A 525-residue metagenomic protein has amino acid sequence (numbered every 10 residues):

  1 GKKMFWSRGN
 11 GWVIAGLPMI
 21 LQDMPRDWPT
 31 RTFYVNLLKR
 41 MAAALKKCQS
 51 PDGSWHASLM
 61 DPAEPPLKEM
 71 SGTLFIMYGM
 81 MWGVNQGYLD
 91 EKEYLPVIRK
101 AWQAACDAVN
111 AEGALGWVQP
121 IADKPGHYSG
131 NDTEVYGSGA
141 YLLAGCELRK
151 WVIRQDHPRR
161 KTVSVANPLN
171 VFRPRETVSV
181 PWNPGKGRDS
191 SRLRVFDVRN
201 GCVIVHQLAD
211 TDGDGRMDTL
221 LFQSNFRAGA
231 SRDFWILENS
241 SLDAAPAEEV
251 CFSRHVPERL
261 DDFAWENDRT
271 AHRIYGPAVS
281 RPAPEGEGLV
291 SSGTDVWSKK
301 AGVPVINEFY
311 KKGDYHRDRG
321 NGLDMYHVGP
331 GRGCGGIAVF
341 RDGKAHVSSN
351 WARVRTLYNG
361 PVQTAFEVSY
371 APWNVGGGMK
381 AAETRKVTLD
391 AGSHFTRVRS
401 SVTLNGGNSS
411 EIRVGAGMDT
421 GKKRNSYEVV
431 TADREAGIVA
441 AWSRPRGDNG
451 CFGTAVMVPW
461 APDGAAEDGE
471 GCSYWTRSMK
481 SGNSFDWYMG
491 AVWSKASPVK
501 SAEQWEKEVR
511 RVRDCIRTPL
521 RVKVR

Functional and structural regions predicted by a protein language model:
G1, V35-G53, V97-A114: Long, well-ordered core segments of solenoidal/helical folds
L21-R40, K46, G83-K100, C146-D156 (+1 more regions): Structural helix-adjacent loops and short alpha-helical linkers that scaffold large soluble proteins
L67-D156: CBM-like carbohydrate-recognition segments
H157-S253, L289: Alpha-mannosidase-like glycoside hydrolase catalytic domains involved in N-glycan trimming, generalizing to other
G215-F226, T454-R525: Beta-strand-rich recognition/accessory modules
W235, S240-A345: Solvent-exposed N-terminal domain segments of exported/luminal and surface proteins
I306-A391: Extended, loop-rich substrate-binding clefts of extracytoplasmic carbohydrate-active enzymes
E383-V387, H394-T431: Acidic (Asp/Glu-rich), glycine- and aromatic
